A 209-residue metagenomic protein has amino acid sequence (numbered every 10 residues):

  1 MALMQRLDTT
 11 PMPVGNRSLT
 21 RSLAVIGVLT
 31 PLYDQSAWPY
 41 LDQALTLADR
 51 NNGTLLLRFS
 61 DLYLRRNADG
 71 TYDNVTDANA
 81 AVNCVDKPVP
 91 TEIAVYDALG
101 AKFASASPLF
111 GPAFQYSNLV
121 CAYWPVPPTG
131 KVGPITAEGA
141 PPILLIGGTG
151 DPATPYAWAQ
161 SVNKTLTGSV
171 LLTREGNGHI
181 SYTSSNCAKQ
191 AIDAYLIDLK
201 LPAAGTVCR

Functional and structural regions predicted by a protein language model:
M1-P141, S184: Alpha/beta-hydrolase fold active-site neighborhood
D34, G168-L171, I197-L201: Short, well-ordered loop/turn and helix-capping segments at boundaries between secondary-structure elements and domains
A37, P152-A157: Conserved alpha/beta-hydrolase "acid-adjacent" motif
D42-A44, A80, P155-K164: Short alpha-helix in the alpha/beta-hydrolase fold that links the catalytic acid
C84, D151, V162, I192: Hydrophobic, well-ordered secondary-structure elements that form the walls of internal hydrophobic environments
G139, L144-G147, D151: Short beta-strand/loop motif that positions the catalytic acidic residue of the alpha/beta-hydrolase fold
K164-I180: Catalytic histidine neighborhood in serine/cysteine hydrolases with alpha/beta-hydrolase-type architecture
E175-R209: Catalytic active-site module of serine/aspartate enzymes centered on a nucleophile-bearing elbow/loop
